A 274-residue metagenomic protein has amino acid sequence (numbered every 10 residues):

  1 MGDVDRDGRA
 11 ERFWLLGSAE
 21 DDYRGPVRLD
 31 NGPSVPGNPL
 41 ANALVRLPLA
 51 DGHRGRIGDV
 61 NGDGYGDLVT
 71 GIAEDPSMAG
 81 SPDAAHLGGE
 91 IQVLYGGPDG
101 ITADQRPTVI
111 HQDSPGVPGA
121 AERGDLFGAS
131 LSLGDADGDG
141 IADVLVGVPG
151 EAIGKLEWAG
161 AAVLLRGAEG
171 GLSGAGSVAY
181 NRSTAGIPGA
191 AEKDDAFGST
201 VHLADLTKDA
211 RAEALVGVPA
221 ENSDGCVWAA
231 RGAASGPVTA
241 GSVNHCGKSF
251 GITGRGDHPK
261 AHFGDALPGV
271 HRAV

Functional and structural regions predicted by a protein language model:
M1-V4, D51-G62, G128-G138, G198-K208 (+1 more regions): Beta-propeller blade termini
M1-V60, G66, G71, M78 (+1 more regions): Solenoidal tandem-repeat scaffolds enriched in leucines and small polar residues
R6-L15, G62-G71, G138-V148, K208-G217: Acidic/hydrophobic-patterned starts of short beta strands in beta-sheet-rich repeat architectures
L15-G17, G71-A73, E122-S130, G134 (+3 more regions): Extracellular/lumenal glycan-associated surfaces
G17-D22, E74-P82, G150-K155, A220-S223: Short glycine/acidic-enriched loop and turn motifs that connect beta-strands
Y23-P26, A85-E90, D104, L156-A161 (+3 more regions): A detector of repeated loop/turn-to-beta-strand junctions in beta-rich toroidal repeat architectures
R24-A50, Y95-L126, R166-A196, A229-V274: Blade-edge motifs of beta-propeller repeat domains
D30, T70, I91-L94, I110 (+8 more regions): Hydrophobic strand positions within the blades of repeat-based beta-sheet folds
